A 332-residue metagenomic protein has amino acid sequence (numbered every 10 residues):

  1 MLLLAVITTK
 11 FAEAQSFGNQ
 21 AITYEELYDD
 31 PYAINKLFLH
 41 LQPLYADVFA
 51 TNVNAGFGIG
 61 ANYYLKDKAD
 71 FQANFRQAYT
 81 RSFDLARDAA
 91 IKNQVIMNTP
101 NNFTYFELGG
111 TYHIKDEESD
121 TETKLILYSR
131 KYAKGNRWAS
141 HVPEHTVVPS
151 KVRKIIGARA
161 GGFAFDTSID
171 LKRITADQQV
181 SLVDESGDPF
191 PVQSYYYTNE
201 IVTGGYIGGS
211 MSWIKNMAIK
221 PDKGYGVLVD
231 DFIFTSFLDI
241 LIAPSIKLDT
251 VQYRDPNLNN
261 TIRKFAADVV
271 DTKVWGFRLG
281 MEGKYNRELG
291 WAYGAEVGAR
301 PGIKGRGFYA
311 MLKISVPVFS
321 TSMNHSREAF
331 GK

Functional and structural regions predicted by a protein language model:
A14-F38, S119-K151, I219-D231, T321-K332: Outer-membrane beta-barrel biogenesis signature
A14-Y79, F165-K172, P317-F319, K332: Short glycine/proline- and aromatic-enriched beta-strand/turn motifs that initiate or cap beta-hairpins
A21-T23, F163-G294, A299-I303, V316: Outer-membrane beta-barrel transmembrane domain signature
N35-L37, T51-F57, P100-L108, K154 (+4 more regions): Residues that define the transmembrane beta-barrel architecture of outer-membrane proteins
L37-Y45, F57-I59, A73-Y79, I126 (+4 more regions): Transmembrane beta-barrel strands of outer-membrane/channel proteins
T51-E117, G204, K215, I240-S245: Glycine- and aromatic-enriched membrane insertion/assembly motifs of diderm outer-membrane and organelle channel
D67-A73, D116-T121, M217-I219, Y285-A295 (+1 more regions): Repeated loop/turn-to-beta-strand initiation elements of outer-membrane beta-barrel proteins
F106-S119, R306-K332: Outer-membrane beta-barrel "beta-signal"
